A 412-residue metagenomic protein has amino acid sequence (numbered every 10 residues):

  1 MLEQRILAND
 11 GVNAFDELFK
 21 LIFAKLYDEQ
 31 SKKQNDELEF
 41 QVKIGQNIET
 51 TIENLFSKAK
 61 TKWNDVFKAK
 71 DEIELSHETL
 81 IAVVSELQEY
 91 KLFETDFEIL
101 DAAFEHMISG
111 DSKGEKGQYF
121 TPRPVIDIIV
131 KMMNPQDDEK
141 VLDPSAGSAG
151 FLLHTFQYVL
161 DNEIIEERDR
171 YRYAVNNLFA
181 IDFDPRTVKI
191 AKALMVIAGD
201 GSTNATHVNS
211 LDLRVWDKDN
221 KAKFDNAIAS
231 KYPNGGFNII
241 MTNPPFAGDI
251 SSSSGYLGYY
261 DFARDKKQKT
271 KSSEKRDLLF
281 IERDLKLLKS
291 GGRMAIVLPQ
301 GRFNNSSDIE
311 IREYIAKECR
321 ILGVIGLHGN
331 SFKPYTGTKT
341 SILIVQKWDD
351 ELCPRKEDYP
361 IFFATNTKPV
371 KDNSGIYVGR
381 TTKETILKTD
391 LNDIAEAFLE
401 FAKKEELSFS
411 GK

Functional and structural regions predicted by a protein language model:
M1-D10, A82-Q88: Short amphipathic alpha-helical segments and their helix-coil junctions
L2, I99-P124, V130-M133: Class I SAM-dependent transferase core
E3, F19-D28, K192, L285 (+1 more regions): Short, amphipathic alpha-helical segments that act as regulatory/interfacial helices in nucleotide-processing proteins
I6, K218-K412: A conserved structural/catalytic subdomain of Rossmann-like adenosyl-cofactor enzymes
V12, I73, F93, F97 (+2 more regions): Conserved phosphate/pyrophosphate-binding and hydrolysis machinery centered on Walker-type P-loop NTPases, extending
L18-S109: Long recognition/docking surfaces used for binding and targeting
L92-D96, G150, D200, P245-S254: Proline-centered turn/helix-capping motifs that create local helix->coil transitions or kinks
Q118, P122-G235, I239, A247 (+3 more regions): Conserved S-adenosyl-L-methionine
